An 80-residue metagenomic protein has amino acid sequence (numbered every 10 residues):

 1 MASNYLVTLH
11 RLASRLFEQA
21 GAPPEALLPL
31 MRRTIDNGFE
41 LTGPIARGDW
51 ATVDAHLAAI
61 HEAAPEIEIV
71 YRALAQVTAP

Functional and structural regions predicted by a protein language model:
M1-A63: Helical "substrate-binding/catalytic lid" subdomain of Rossmann-like NAD(P)-dependent dehydrogenases/reductases
T52-D54, A58-P80: Long, low-complexity C-terminal extensions of enzymes
